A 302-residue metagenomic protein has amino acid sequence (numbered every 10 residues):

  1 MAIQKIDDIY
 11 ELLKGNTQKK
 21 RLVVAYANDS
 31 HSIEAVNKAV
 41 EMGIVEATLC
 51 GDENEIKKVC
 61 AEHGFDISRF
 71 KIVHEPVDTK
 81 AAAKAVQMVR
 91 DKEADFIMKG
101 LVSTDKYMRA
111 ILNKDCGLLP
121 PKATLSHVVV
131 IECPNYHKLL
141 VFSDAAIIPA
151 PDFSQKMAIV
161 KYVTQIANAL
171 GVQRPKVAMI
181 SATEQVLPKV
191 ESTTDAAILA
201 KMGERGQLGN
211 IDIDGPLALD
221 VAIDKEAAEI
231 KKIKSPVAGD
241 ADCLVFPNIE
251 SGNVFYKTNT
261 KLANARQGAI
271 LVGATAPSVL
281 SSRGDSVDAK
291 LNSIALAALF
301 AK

Functional and structural regions predicted by a protein language model:
M1-K302: Anion-binding alpha/beta catalytic cores of soluble intermediary-metabolism enzymes, centered on
